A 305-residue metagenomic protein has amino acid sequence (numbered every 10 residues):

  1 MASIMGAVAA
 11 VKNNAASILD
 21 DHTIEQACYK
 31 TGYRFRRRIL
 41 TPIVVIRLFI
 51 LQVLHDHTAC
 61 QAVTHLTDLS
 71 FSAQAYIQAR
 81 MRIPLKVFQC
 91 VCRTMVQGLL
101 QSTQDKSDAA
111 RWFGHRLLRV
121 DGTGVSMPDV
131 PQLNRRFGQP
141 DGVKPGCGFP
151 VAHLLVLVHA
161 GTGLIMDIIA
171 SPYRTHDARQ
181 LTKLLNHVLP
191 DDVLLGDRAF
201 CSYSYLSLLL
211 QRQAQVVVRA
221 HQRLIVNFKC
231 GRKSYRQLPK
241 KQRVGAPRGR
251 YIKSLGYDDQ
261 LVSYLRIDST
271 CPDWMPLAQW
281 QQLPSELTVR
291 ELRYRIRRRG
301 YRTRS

Functional and structural regions predicted by a protein language model:
M1-H57, A62-V63, S70, Y76-I83 (+6 more regions): Single, function-defining residue in the core of a domain
